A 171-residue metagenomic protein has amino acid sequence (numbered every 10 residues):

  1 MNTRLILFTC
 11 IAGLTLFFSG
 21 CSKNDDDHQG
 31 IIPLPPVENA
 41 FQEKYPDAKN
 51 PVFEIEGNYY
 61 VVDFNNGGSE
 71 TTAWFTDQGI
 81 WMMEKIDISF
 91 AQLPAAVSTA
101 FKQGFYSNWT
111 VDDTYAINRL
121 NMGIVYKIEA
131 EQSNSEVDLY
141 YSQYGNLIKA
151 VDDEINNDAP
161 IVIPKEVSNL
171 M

Functional and structural regions predicted by a protein language model:
M1-F8: Bacterial N-terminal signal peptides that target proteins for export
I11-G13: Repetitive helical segments and hydrophobic/amphipathic motifs
F17-G20: C-terminal motif of bacterial Sec signal peptides marking the signal peptidase cleavage site
S22-D25: Bacterial signal peptide processing site
Q29-M171: First exposed extracellular module after export/assembly in secreted or surface-exposed proteins
